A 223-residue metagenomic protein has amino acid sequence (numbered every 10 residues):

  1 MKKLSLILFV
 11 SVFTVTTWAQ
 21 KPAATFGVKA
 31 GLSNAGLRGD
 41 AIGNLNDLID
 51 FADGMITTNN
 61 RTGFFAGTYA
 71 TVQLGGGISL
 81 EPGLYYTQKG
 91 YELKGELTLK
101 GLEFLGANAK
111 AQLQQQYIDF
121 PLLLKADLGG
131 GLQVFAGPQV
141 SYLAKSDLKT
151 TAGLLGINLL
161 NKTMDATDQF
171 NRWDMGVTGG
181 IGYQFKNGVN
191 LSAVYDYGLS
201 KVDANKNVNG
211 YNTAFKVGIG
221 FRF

Functional and structural regions predicted by a protein language model:
M1-K29, I219-F223: Bacterial Sec-dependent N-terminal signal peptides
Q20-T71, L132, G198, R222: Short glycine/proline- and aromatic-enriched beta-strand/turn motifs that initiate or cap beta-hairpins
T25-G27, Y183-G188, Y211-F223: Outer-membrane beta-barrel "beta-signal"
G27, F65-G67, S79, D119-P121 (+2 more regions): Membrane-embedded beta-strand positions in outer-membrane beta-barrel channels/transporters
V28-N34, L84-Y86, A136-Y142, A193-Y197 (+1 more regions): Transmembrane beta-barrel strands of outer-membrane/channel proteins
G36-R61, K89-Q116, L143-D174, T178 (+1 more regions): Extracellular/periplasm-exposed beta-strand and loop segments of Gram-negative cell-envelope proteins, dominated by
V72-G76, A126-G130, F185-N187, F223: Outer-membrane beta-barrel strand-turn architecture
I78-L80, L132-V134, N187-A193: Repeated loop/turn-to-beta-strand initiation elements of outer-membrane beta-barrel proteins
